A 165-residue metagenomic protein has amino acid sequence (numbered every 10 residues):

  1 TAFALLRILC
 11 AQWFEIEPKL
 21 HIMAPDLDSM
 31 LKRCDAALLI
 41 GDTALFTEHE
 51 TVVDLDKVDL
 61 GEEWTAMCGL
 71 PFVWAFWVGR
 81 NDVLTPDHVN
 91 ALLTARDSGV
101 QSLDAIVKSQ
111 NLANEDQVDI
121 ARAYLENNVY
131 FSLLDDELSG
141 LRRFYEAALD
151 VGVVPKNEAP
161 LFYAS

Functional and structural regions predicted by a protein language model:
T1-M30, I40-D42, S139: Bilobed "Venus flytrap"/periplasmic-binding protein-like clamshell domains and structurally analogous long
L6, F46-T47, V73, V78 (+2 more regions): Generic, ordered loop/turn and secondary-structure boundary motif
C10, T65-V73, A148-P155: Short secondary-structure transition/capping segments
E15-E17, A113, V154-P155: Short coil/loop linkers at secondary-structure junctions
I22-Q110: Pocket-lining segment of extracytoplasmic ligand-binding domains
K32, A113, A164-S165: Amphipathic alpha-helical surface "interface" segments used for docking/oligomerization or membrane association within
D82-A147, V151: Secondary-structure end/capping motifs
V153-S165: Conserved C-terminal helix/tail region of periplasmic/extracytoplasmic solute-binding proteins
